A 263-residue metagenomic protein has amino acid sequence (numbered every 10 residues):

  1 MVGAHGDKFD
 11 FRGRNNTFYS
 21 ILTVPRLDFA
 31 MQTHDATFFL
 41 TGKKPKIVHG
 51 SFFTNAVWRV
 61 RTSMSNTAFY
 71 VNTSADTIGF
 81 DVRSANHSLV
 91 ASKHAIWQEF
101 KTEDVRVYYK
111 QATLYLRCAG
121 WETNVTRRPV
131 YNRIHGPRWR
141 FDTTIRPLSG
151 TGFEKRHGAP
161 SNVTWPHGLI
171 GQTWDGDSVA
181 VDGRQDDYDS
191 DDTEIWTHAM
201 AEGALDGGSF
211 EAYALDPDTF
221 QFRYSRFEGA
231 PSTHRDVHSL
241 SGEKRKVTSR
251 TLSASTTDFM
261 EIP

Functional and structural regions predicted by a protein language model:
M1-P263: Von Willebrand factor type D
